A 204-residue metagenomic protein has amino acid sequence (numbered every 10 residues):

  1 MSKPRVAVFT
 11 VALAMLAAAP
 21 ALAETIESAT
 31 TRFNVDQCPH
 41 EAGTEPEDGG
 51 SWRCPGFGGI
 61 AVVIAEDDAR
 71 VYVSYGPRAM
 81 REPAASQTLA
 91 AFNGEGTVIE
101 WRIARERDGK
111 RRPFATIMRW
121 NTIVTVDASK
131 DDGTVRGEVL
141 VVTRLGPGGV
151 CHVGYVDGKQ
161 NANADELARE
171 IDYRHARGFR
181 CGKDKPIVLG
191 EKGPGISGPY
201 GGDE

Functional and structural regions predicted by a protein language model:
S2-F9, A19-Q87: Charge-rich, low-complexity N-terminal segments
F33, Y72-Y75, Y155, Y173 (+1 more regions): Sequence-level detector for tyrosine residue identity
Q37-P39, R53-P55, V150-H152, R174-A176 (+1 more regions): Sequence contexts marking disulfide-bonded cysteines in secreted/extracellular proteins
T88-A162, E166: Short helix/strand-capping turn motifs
D157-E204: C-terminal partner/receptor-binding element of secreted or periplasmic proteins
